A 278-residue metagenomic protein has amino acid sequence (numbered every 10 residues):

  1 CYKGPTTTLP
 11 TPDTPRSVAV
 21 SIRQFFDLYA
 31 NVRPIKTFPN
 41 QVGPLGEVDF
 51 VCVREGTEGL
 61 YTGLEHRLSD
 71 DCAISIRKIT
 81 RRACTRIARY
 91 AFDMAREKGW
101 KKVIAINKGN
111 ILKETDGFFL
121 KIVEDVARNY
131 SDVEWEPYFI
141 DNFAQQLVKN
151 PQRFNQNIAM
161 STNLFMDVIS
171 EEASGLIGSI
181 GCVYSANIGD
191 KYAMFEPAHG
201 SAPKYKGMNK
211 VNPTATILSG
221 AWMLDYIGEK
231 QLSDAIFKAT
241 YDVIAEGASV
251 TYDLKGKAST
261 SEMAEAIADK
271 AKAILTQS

Functional and structural regions predicted by a protein language model:
C1-I74, L164-V168: N-terminal glycine-rich phosphate/adenylate-binding segment common to multiple enzyme folds
V20-F38, N129-F139, C182-E196: Short, acidic/small-residue loops that bind anionic groups at enzyme active sites
T37-L64, K78, R82-A83, G200-D234: Short, glycine-/small-residue-rich phosphate/pyrophosphate-handling segment
S69-N142, N155: Glycine-rich phosphate/diphosphate-binding loop of Rossmann-like nucleotide-binding domains
K98-N107, Y130-Y138, E229-A235, A245-K257 (+1 more regions): Flexible, glycine/charged-enriched surface loops at secondary-structure junctions
Q146-A248: Glycine-rich phosphate/nucleotide-binding loop
S259-S278: Phosphate-binding loop/pocket of nucleotide- and phosphate-handling active sites
